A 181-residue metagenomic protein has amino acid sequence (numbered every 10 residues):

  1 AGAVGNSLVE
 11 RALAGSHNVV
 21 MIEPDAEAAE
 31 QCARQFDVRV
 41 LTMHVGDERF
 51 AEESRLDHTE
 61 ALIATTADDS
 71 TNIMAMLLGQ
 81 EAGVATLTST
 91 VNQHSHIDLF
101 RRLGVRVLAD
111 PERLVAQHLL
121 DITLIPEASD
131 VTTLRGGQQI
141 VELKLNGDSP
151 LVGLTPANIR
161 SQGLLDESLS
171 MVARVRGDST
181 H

Functional and structural regions predicted by a protein language model:
A3, N18, I22, L41 (+3 more regions): Cytosolic Rossmann-like ligand/nucleotide-binding regulatory domains
A3-V4, L8-S129: Cytosolic ligand/metal-binding cores
L13, A67, R135-Q138, S149-P150 (+1 more regions): Short flexible coil/turn linkers enriched for glycine and charged/polar residues that connect secondary-structure
E30-C32, T132-T133, S161-G163: Short secondary-structure boundary/capping segments
V45, R113, G136, R176-S179: Residues that form or immediately flank small-molecule/cofactor binding pockets and catalytic motifs
S89, L143-L145, A173: Preference for bulky hydrophobic residues occupying beta-strand positions in well-ordered beta-sheet regions
H118, V131-N158: Internal, active-site/partner-interface "lid" segment
A128, Q139, E167-M171: Generic structural motif recognizing short loop/turn segments at the entrances and edges of beta-strands
